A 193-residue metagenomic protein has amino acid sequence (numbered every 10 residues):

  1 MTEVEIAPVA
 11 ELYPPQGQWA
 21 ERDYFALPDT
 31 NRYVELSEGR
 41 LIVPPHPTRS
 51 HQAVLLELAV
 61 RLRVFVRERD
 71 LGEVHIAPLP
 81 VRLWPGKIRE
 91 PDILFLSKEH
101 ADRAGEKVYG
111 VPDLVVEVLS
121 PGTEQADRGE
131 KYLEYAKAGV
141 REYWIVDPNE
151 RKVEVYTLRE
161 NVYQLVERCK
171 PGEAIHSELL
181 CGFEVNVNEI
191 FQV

Functional and structural regions predicted by a protein language model:
M1-V193: Gly/Pro/Ser/Thr-rich low-complexity, intrinsically disordered segments predominantly at protein N-termini
